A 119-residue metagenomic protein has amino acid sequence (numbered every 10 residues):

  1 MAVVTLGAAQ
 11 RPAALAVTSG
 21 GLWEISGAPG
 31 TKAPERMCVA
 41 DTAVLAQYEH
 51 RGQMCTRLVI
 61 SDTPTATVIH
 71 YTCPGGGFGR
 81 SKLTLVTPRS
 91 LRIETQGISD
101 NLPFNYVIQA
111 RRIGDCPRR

Functional and structural regions predicted by a protein language model:
M1-A9: Hydrophobic h-region of N-terminal signal peptides that target proteins for export in Gram-negative bacteria
A9-G20, S61, G114-R119: N-terminal helix-cap/turn-to-beta initiation motif at the start of protein domains
T18-A33: Tryptophan-anchored aromatic micro-motifs
W23-G27, T67-P74, I93-S99: Short beta-strand segments that buttress and anchor functional surface loops
T31-V86: Central antiparallel beta-sheet cores of small beta-barrel/beta-sandwich binding domains
A43-H50, S90-I93, I113-R118: Short, surface-exposed linear segments at secondary-structure transitions and domain or protein termini
G76-S81, R92-I93, P103-V107: Short, surface-exposed coil-to-beta transition loops
D100-R119: Edge beta-strand at a domain terminus
